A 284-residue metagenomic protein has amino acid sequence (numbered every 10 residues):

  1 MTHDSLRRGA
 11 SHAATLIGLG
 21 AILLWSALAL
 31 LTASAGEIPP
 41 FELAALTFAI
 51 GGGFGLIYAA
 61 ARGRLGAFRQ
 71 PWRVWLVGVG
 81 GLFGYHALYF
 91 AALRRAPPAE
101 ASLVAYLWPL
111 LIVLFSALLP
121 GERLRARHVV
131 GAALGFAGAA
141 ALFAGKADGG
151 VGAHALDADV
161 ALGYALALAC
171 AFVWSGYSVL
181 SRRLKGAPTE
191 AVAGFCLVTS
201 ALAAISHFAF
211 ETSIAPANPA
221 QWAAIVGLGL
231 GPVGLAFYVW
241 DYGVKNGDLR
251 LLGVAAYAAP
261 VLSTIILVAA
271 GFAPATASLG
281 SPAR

Functional and structural regions predicted by a protein language model:
M1-A45, A87-L88, A132, A137 (+5 more regions): Glycine-/small-residue-enriched transmembrane alpha-helix faces in small-molecule transporters and effluxers
A14, E37-G84, P109-F115, A169-Y177 (+2 more regions): Transmembrane alpha-helices of multi-pass small-molecule transport proteins
A14-G18, Q70-V79, L124-A137, G186-L197 (+1 more regions): Cytoplasmic-side transmembrane-helix entry/capping segments in multi-pass membrane proteins
L16, L46, A101-L107, L180-A201 (+1 more regions): Helix-helix packing/entry segments at the starts of transmembrane helices
L24-A29, R62-A105, A141, L230-G247: Specific transmembrane alpha-helical segments of multi-pass solute transporters/efflux pumps, especially DMT/EamA
L30-I38, R94, F143-D159, H207-I225 (+1 more regions): Membrane-interface helix termini and inter-helical loops of multi-pass transporters
E42-G53, Y89-R123, C170, L249-A269: Specific alpha-helical transmembrane segments that line the substrate/conduction pathway and gating interfaces
I50, G55, V77, F115 (+7 more regions): Hydrophobic transmembrane alpha-helices of multi-pass small-molecule transport proteins
